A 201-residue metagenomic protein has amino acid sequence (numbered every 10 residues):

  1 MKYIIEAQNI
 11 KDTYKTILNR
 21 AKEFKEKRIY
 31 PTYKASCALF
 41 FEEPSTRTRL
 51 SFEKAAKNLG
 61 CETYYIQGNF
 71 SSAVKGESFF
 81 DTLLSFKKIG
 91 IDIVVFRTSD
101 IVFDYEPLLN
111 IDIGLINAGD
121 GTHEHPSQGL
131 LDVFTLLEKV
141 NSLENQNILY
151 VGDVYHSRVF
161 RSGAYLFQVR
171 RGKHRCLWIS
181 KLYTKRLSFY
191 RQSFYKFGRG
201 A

Functional and structural regions predicted by a protein language model:
M1-L50, K54: Positively charged, low-complexity intrinsically disordered leader regions
E6, L39, Y65, L115-N117 (+3 more regions): Structural signal for conserved beta-strand scaffold positions within catalytic alpha/beta enzyme cores
A7, I17-K27, L59, I89 (+2 more regions): Change "in soluble alpha/beta enzymes" to "in soluble alpha/beta proteins
I10-D12, T122-H125, F197-A201: A short acidic, often aromatic-flanked loop/helix-cap motif at beta-alpha or helix-coil junctions that lines enzyme
T13-I17, T48, T82, G90 (+5 more regions): General structural feature for long, well-ordered alpha-helical segments within catalytic domains of soluble enzymes
I29, L83, G198-A201: Short hydrophobic/charged patches on amphipathic alpha-helices used for structural packing and interfaces
T32-L137: Phosphate/diphosphate ligand-binding glycine-rich loop within oxidoreductases
E42-K57, E138-A201: Glycine-rich phosphate/diphosphate-binding loop of Rossmann-like nucleotide-binding domains
